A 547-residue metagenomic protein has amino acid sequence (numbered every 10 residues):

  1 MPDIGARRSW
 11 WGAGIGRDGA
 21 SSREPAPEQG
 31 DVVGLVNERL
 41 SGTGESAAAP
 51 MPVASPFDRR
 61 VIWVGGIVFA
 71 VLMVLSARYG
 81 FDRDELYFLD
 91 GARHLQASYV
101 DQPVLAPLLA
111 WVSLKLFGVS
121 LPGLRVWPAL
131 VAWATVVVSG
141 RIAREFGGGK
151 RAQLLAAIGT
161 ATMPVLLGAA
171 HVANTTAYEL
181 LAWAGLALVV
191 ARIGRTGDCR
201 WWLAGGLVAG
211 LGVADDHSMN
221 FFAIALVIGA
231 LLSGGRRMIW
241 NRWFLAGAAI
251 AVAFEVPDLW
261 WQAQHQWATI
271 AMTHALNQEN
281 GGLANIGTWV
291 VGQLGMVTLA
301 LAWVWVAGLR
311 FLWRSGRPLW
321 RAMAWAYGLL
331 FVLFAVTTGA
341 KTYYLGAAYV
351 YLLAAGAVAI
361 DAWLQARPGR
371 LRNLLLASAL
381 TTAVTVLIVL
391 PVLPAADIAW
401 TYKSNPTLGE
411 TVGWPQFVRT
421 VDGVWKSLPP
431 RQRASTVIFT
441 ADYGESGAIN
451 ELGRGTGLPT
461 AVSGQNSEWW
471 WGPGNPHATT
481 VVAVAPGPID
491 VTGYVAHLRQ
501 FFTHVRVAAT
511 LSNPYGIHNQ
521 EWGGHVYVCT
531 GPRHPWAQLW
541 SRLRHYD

Functional and structural regions predicted by a protein language model:
L35, Q416, W425-P430, A461-D547: Aromatic/acidic, Gly/Pro-rich catalytic loop(s) in extracytoplasmic/lumenal soluble domains of multi-pass membrane
E38, A49, D58-R59, S139-T162 (+1 more regions): Transmembrane-helix signature of polytopic, membrane-embedded enzymes that assemble or transfer cell-envelope glycans
M51, F146, L186-W202, G308-S315: Membrane-interface transmembrane helices that cradle and orient dolichyl/undecaprenyl
I62, V126-G147, G185: Transmembrane-helix motifs of polytopic, lipid-linked glycan transferases
G65, A156-A161, A209, V213: Short helix- or helix-capping micro-motifs that position conserved polar/aromatic residues at function-defining sites
A134-V136, G159, Y178-T196, W201 (+3 more regions): Specific aromatic-rich, kink-prone transmembrane helix
V165, H171-Y178: Short acidic/glycine- and proline-prone juxtamembrane loop motifs at membrane-interface regions of multi-pass membrane
F222-G316: Transmembrane-lumen/periplasm boundary regions of multi-pass, lipid-linked membrane glycan transferases
